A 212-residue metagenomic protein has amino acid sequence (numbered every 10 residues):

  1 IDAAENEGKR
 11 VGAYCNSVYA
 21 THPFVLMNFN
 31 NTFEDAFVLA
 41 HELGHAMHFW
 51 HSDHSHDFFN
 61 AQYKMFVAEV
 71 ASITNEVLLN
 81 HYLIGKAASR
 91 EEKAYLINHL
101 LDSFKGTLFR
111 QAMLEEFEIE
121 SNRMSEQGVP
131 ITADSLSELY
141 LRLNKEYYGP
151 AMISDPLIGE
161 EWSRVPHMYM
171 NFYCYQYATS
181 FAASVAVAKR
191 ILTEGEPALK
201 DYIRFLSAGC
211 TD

Functional and structural regions predicted by a protein language model:
I1-A40, H45-H48: Active-site-adjacent "gating/activation" loops or surface patches in catalytic cores
D2-A4, L39, M47, T74 (+2 more regions): C-terminal, non-catalytic "cap/extension" segments appended to globular domains
N16, H45, F49-D57, H81-G85: Conserved helix-loop functional segments at active or binding sites
F24-N28, S55-M65, A94-S103, N122-M124 (+1 more regions): Short beta-alpha connecting loops at secondary-structure transitions that line or flank enzyme active sites
N30-E34, G44-H45, L79-N80, T179-A182 (+1 more regions): Short, glycine-/Ser/Thr-/acidic-enriched flexible segments
F37, F49-I73: Post-HEXXH active-site segment of zinc metalloproteases
Y63-E91, L100-D102, G106, S180: Post-HExxH zinc-binding segment in Zn-dependent metallohydrolases
M65-E69, A94-H99, P130-E138: An alpha-helix initiation/capping motif
